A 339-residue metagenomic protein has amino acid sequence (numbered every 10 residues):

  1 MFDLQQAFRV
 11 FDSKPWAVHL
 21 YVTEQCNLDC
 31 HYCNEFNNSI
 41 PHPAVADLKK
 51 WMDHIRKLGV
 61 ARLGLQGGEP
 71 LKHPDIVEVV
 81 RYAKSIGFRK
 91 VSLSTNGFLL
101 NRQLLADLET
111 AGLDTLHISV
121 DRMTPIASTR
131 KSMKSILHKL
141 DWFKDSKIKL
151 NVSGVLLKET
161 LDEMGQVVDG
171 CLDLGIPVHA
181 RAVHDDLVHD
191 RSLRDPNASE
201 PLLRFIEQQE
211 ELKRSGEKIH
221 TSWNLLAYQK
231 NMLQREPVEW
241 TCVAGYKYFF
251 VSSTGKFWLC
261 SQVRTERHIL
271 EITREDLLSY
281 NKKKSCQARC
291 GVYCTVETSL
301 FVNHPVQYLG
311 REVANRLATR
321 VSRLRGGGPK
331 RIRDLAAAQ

Functional and structural regions predicted by a protein language model:
M1-A111, E312, Q339: Conserved alpha-helical substructure of the radical SAM core
M1-P15, S222-K230, W258-D276: Short, charged low-complexity linear segments at domain edges
H19, T23-C26, R235, S279 (+2 more regions): Residue-level signal for mature regions of secreted extracellular proteins and peptides
V22, C26, C171, G255 (+1 more regions): Generic structural signal for small/hydrophobic residues in well-ordered secondary structure, especially within
Q25, D29, C33-F36, G245 (+3 more regions): Cys/His-rich metal-chelating microdomains
P43, A106, T110-T115, S119-W258 (+1 more regions): Radical SAM enzyme [4Fe-4S]-AdoMet core and its adjacent flexible, acidic and glycine-rich loops/tails across
E239, T254-Q339: Flexible mid-to-C-terminal extensions adjoining Fe-S/redox cofactors in radical SAM and related proteins
